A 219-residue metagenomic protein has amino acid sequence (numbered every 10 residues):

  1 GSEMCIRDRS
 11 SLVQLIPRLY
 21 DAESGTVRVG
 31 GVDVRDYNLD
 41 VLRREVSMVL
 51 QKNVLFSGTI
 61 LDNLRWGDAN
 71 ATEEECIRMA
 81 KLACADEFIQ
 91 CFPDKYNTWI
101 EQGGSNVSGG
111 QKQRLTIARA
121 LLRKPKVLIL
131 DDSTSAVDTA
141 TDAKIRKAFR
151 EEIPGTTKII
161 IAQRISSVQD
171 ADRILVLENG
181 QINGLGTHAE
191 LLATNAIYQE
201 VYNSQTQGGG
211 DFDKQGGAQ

Functional and structural regions predicted by a protein language model:
G1-I6, S57, I161: Short, small-residue-biased leader/transition segments that mark boundaries at the very start of proteins
I16-P17: Helix-to-loop junction immediately C-terminal to a conserved catalytic motif
A22, R28-G30, D86-L115, L130-S133 (+2 more regions): ABC-fold ATPase nucleotide-binding domain signature/coupling loops
E23-D33, R173-I174, I182: ABC nucleotide-binding domain "signature motif"
T26-G31, D36, R43, L61-Q102 (+2 more regions): ABC ATPase nucleotide-binding domain helical subdomain, centered on the C-loop/LSGGQ "ABC signature"
N53-A71, I89, V107, L128 (+1 more regions): Conserved catalytic motifs of ABC-family nucleotide-binding domains
L82, C91-K95, D132, A140 (+3 more regions): C-terminal portion of ABC ATPase nucleotide-binding domains
L122-K126, G155: A short, proline-enriched helix->beta-strand linker immediately N-terminal to the Walker B motif in ABC-type P-loop
